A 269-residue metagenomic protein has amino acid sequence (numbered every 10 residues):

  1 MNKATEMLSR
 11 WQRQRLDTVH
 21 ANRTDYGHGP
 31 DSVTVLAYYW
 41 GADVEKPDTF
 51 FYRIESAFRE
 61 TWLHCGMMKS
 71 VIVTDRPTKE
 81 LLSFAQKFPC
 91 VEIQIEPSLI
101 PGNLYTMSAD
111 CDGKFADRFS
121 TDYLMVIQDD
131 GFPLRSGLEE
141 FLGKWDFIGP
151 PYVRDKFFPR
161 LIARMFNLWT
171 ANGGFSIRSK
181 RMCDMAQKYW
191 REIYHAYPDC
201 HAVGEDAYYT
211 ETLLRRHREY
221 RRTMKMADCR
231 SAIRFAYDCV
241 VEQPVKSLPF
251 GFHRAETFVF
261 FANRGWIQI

Functional and structural regions predicted by a protein language model:
M1-S56: N-proximal low-complexity "stem/linker" segments adjacent to membrane-targeting elements
A37-G41, I72-R76, G149: Short beta-strand/turn micro-motifs composed of small residues that flank or help shape donor/cofactor-binding pockets
D43-Y52, G102-T106, M165, E192-A202: Short, flexible/disordered intra-domain loops and linkers
S56-M68: Short, acidic, metal-binding catalytic loop of nucleotide-sugar glycosyltransferases
V73-D122: Active-site-proximal specificity loops/subdomain of glycosyltransferases
S120-P133: Short beta-strand-to-loop acidic/aromatic patch adjacent to the donor-nucleotide binding site
F132-M165: Conserved donor-nucleotide/metal-binding helix-loop-beta segment in metal-dependent transferases, i.e., the alpha-helix
L168-I269: Catalytic core and acceptor-binding pocket of nucleotide-sugar-dependent glycosyltransferases
